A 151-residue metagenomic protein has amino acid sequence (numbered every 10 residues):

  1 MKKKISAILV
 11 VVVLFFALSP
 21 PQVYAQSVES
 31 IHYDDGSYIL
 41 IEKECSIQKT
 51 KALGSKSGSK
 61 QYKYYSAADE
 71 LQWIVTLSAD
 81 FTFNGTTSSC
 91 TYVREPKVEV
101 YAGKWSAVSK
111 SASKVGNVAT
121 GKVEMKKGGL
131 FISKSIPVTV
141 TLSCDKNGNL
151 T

Functional and structural regions predicted by a protein language model:
M1-D69: N-terminal prepro-regions of secreted/extracellular proteins
Q48-T151: Mature secreted bioactive peptide module from preproproteins
